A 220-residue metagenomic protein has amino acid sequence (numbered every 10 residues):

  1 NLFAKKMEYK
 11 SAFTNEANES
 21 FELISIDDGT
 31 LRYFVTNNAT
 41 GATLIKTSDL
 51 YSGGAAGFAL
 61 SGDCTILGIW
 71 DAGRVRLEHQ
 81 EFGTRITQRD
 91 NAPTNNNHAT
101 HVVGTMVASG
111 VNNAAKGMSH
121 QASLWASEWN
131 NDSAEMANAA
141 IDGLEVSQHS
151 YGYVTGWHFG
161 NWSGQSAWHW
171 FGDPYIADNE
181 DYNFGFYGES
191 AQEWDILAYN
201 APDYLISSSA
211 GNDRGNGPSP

Functional and structural regions predicted by a protein language model:
N1, E8, N97, D132 (+2 more regions): Alpha-helix capping and helix-coil boundary motifs
N1-A4, N138, E145-V146, Y151 (+1 more regions): Solvent-exposed, charged interface segments at domain starts and junctions
N1-T43, L50-S52: N-terminal zymogen propeptides
M7, A17-N18, H79, G188-A191: Short, structured coil/loop segments at alpha-helix boundaries
T30, T36-A167, Y199-L205, S209 (+1 more regions): Subtilisin-like serine protease catalytic core
G156-E189: A solvent-exposed, charged loop/short amphipathic helix patch at secondary-structure junctions
F186, G215-P220: Conserved N-terminal glycine/acidic-rich loop preference
E189-N200: Catalytic-core regions built around general acid/base machinery
